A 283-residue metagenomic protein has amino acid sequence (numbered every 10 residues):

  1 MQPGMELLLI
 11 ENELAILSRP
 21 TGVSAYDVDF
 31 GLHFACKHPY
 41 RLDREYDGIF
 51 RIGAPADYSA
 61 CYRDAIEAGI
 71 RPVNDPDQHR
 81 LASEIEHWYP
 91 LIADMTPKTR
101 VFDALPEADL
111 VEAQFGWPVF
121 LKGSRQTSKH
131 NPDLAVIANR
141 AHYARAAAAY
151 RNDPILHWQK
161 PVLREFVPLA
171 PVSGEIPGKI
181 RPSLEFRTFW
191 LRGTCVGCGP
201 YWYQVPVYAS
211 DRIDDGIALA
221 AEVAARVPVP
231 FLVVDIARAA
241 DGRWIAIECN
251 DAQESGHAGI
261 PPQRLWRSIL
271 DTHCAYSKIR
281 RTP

Functional and structural regions predicted by a protein language model:
M1, L7-L9, G22, Y26-D27 (+7 more regions): Active-site nucleotide/adenylate-binding loops and adjacent lid/helix of ATP-dependent enzymes
L14-S24: Intrinsic low-complexity, polar/charged intrinsically disordered segments
R44-E45, W190-C195, D241: Short, solvent-exposed coil/turn segments at beta-strand boundaries
F120-K122, T188-W190, C195-C198: Short hydrophobic-aromatic micro-motifs
T127, A240, Q253: Feature marks short, surface-exposed loop/turn motifs that line or immediately flank catalytic pockets and channel
E165-V167, V172, G197-A246, N250 (+1 more regions): A long amphipathic alpha-helix within ATP-dependent nucleotide-binding catalytic cores
E185-R187, D235: Short, surface-exposed charged micro-motifs
E248-A258: Conserved, well-ordered active-site substructure
